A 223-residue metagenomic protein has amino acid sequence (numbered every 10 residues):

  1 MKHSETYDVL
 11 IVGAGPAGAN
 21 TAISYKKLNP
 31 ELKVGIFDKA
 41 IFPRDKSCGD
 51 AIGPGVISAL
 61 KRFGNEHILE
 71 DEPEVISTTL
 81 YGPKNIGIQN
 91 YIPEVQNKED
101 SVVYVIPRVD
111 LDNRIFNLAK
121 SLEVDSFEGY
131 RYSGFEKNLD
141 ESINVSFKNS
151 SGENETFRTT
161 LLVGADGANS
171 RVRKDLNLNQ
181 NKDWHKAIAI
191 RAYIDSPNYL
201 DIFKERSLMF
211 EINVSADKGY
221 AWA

Functional and structural regions predicted by a protein language model:
K2-A17, G35: Beta1/beta-strand and adjacent pyrophosphate-binding region of the FAD-binding site in flavoprotein oxidoreductases
L10-V12, S24-C48: Glycine-rich FAD pyrophosphate-binding loop
A17, F42, N169: Conserved Rossmann-like nucleotide-cofactor binding loop
N20: Conserved SAM/SAH-binding loop-helix junction of Class I S-adenosyl-L-methionine-dependent methyltransferases
I23, K27, S58, N117 (+2 more regions): Short, well-ordered alpha-helices that flank and scaffold nucleotide-derived cofactor binding pockets
P30, I57, K61-R114: A conserved beta-strand/loop capping segment in the N-terminal third of enzymes that catalyze redox or closely related
A40-F63: Conserved N-terminal glycine-rich FAD pyrophosphate-binding loop of Rossmann-like flavoproteins
L118-A223: Predominantly flavin-linked oxidoreductase catalytic cores and closely associated redox partners
